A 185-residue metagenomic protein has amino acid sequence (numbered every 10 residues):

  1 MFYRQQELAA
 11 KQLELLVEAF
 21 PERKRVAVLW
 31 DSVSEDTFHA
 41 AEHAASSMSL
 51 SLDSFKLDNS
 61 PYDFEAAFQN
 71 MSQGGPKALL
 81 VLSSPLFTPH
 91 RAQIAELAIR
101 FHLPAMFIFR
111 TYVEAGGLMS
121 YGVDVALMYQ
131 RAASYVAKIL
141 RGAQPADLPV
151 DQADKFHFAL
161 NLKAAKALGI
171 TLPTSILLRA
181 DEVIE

Functional and structural regions predicted by a protein language model:
M1-E185: Short hydrophobic alpha-helices and adjacent helix-cap/hinge residues
